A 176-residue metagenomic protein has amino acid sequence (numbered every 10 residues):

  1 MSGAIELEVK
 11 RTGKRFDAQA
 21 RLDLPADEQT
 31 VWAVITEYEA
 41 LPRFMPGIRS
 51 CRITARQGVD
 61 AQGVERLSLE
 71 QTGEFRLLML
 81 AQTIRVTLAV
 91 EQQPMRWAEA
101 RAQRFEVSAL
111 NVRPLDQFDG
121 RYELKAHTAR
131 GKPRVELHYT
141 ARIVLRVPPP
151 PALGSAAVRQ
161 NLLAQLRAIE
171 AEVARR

Functional and structural regions predicted by a protein language model:
M1-E65: Hydrophobic ligand-binding cavity/cleft-lining segments
G3-I5, K14-A20, Q71-G73, Q82-L88 (+3 more regions): One face of beta-strands
R11, D23, I53-V112, R167-R176: Glycine-rich portal/gate segments that line the openings of hydrophobic small-molecule binding cavities
V31, L41, L137-Y139, I169: Hydrophobic pocket/interface hotspot
I35, M45-G47, Q57, Q71-F75 (+4 more regions): A mature extracytoplasmic/lumenal domain signature
E39, V158, L162-A174: Short amphipathic alpha-helical signal-transduction/dimerization elements
P46, S50, L80-R85, P114-R121 (+1 more regions): Amphipathic hydrophobic-ligand
V107-Q160: Beta-strand/loop substructures that line and gate deep hydrophobic ligand-binding cavities in soluble
